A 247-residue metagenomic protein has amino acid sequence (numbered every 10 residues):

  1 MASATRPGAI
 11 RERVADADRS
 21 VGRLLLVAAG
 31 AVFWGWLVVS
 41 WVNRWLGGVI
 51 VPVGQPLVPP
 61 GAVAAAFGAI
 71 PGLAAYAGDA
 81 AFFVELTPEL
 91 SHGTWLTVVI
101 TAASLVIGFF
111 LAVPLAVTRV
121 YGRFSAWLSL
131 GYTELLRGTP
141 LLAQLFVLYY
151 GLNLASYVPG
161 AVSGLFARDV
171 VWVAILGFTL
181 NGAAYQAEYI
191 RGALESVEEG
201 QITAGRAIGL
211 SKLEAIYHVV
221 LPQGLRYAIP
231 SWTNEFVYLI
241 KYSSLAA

Functional and structural regions predicted by a protein language model:
S3-A247: Transmembrane alpha-helices and adjacent helix-loop boundaries
